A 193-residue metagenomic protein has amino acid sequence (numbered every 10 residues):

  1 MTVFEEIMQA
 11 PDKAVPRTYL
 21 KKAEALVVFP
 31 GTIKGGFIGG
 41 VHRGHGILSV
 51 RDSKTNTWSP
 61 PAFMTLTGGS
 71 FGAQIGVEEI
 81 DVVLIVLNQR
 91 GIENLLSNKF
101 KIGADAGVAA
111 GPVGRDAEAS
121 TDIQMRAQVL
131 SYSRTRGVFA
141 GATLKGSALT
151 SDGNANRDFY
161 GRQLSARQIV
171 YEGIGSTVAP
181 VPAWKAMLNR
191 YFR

Functional and structural regions predicted by a protein language model:
M1-R193: Small-residue-enriched, tightly packed secondary-structure blocks
